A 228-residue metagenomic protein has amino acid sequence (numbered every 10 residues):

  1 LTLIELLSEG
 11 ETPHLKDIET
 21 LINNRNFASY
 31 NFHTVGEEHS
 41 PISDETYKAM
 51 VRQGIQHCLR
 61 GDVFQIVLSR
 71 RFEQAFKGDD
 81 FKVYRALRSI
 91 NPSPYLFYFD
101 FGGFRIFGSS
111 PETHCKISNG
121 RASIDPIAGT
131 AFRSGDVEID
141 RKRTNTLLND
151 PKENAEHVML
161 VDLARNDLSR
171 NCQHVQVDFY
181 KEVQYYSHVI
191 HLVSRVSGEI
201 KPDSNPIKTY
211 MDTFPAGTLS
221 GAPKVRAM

Functional and structural regions predicted by a protein language model:
L1-M228: Extended alpha-helical targeting/anchoring segments, especially N-terminal organellar/secretory targeting helices
